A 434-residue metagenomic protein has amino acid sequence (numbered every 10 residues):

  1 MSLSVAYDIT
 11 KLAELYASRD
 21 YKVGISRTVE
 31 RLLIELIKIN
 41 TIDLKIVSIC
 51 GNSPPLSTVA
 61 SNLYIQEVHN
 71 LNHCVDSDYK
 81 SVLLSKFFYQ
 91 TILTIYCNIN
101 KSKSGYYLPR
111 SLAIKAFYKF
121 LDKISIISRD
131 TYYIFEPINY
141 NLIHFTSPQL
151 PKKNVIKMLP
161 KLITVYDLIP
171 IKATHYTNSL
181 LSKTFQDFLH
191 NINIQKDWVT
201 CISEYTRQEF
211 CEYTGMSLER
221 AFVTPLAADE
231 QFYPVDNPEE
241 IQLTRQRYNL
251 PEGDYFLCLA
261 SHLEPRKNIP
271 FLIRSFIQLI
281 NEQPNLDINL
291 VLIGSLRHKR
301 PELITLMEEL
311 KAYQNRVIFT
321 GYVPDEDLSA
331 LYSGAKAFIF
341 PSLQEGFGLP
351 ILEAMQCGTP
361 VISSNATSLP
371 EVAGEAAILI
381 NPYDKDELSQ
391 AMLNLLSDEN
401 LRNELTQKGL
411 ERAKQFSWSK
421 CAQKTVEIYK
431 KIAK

Functional and structural regions predicted by a protein language model:
M1-K434: Carbohydrate transferase catalytic cores enriched for Leloir-type hexosyltransferases
